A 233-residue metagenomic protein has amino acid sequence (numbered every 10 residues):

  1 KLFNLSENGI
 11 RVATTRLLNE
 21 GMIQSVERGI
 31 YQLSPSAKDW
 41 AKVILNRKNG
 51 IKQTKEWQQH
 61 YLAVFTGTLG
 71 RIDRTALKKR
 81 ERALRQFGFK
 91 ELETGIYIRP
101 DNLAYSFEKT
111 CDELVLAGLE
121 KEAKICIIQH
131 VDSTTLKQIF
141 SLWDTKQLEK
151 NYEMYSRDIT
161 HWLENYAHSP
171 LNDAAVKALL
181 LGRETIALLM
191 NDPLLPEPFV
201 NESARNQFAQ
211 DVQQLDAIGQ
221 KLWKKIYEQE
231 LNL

Functional and structural regions predicted by a protein language model:
K1-E7: Short helix-coil junctions and helix-kink-helix linkers
A13-E20, L84: Basic amphipathic alpha-helical segments that dock to polyanions
L18-R28: A short, conserved structural fragment
G29-P35: Minor-groove-contacting beta-hairpin "wing" of winged helix-turn-helix DNA-binding domains
D39-L62: Short, amphipathic alpha-helical interaction segments positioned at domain boundaries
L69-Y166: Mid-protein regulatory/catalytic core that forms ligand/cofactor-binding pockets and protein-protein interaction
S133-L233: C-terminal regulatory/effector modules of DNA-binding transcriptional regulators
